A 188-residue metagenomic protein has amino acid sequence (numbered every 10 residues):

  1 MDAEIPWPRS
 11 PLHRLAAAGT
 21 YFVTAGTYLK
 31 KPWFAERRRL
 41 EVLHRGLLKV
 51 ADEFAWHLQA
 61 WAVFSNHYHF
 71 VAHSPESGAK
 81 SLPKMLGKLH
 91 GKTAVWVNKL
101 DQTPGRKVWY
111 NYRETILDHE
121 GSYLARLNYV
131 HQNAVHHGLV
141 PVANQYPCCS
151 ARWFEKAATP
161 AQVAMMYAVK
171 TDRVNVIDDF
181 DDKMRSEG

Functional and structural regions predicted by a protein language model:
M1-G188: Short catalytic/metal-binding and nucleic-acid-binding patches
